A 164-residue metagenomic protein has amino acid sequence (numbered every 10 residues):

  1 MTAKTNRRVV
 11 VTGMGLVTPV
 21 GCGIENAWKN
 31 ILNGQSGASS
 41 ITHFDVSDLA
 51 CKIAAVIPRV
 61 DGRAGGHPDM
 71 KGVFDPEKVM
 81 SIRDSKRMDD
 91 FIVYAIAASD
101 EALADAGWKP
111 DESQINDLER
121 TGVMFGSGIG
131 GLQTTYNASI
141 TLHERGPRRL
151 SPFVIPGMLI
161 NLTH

Functional and structural regions predicted by a protein language model:
M1-I129, T134-T163: Conserved "HGTGT" condensation-loop signature of ketosynthase/thiolase-family condensing enzymes that catalyze
